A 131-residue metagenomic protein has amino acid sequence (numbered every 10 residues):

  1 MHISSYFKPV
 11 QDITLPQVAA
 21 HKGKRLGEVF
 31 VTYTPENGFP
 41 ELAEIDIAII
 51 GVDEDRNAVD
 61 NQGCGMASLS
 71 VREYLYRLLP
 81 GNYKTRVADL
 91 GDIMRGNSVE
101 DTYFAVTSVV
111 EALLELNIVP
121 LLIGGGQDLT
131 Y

Functional and structural regions predicted by a protein language model:
M1-Y131: Metal-dependent C-N hydrolase catalytic cores
